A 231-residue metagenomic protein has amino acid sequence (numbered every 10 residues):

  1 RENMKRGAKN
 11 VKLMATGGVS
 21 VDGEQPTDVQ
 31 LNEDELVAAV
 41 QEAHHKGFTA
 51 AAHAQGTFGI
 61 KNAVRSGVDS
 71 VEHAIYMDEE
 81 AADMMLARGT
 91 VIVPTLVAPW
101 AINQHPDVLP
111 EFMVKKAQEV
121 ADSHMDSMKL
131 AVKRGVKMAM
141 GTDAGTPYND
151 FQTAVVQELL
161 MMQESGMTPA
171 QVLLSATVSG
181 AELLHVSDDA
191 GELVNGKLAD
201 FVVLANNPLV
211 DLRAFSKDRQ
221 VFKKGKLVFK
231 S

Functional and structural regions predicted by a protein language model:
R1-I92, Q118-M138, D188: Histidine/acidic residue-rich metal-binding segments in metalloenzymes
H45-T49, L109-F112, A121-N207: His/Asp/Glu-enriched, well-ordered alpha-helical/loop segment that forms or immediately abuts the divalent-metal
Q55, V97, G145: Catalytic metal-binding/acid-base residues of hydrolase active sites
T95, P99-K116: Active-site loop ensemble at the mouth of alpha/beta enzyme cores that anchors a bound cofactor
V210: Small/polar (Gly/Ser/Thr/Ala-rich) solvent-exposed segments that form structured loops/beta-strands/short helices used
V221: Short aromatic-centered micro-motifs
